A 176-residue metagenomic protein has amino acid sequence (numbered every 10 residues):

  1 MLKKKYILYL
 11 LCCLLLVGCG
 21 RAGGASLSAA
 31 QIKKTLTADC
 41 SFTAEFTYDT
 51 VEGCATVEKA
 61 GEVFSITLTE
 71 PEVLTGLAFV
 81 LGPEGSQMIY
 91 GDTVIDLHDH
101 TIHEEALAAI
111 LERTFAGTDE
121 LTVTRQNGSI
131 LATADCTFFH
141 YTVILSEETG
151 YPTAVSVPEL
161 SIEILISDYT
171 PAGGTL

Functional and structural regions predicted by a protein language model:
M1-G18: Sec-dependent bacterial lipoprotein signal peptides
L2, Y6, G23, P158 (+1 more regions): Short, compositionally biased terminal leader/tail segments enriched in small/polar residues
C13, V17-A60, V73, H98-H100 (+2 more regions): N-terminal leader/targeting segments and the immediate start of mature chains
A30-L36, C40-A44, M88-F139: Flexible, processing/modification-adjacent segments and terminal tails in exported/periplasmic/extracellular proteins
D39-C40, G61, L81-E84, Q126-G128 (+1 more regions): A short, compositionally biased
G53-E58, F79, Y141-L145, I166: Hydrophobic/aromatic beta-strand elements that line small-molecule binding cavities or substrate pockets in beta-rich
V57-T114, L160-E163: An acidic-aromatic
S65-E70, T122-L176: Gly/Pro-enriched, hydrophobic low-complexity segments that function as extracytoplasmic propeptides/linkers
